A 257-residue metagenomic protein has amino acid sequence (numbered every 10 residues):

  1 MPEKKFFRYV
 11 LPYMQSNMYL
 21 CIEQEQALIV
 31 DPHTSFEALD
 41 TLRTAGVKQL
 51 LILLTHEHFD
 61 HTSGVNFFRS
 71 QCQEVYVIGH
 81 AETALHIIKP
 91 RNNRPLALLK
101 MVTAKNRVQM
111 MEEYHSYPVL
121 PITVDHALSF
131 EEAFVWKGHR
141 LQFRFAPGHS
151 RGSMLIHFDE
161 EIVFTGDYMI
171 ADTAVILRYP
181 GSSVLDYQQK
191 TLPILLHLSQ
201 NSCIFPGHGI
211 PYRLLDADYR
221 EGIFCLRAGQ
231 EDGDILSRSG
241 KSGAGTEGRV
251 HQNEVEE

Functional and structural regions predicted by a protein language model:
M1-A45, L155-G166: Conserved beta-strand hairpin/beta-sheet module of binuclear metal-dependent hydrolase folds, prominently
M1-K5, M111-S116, K137-H139: Short Pro/Gly-enriched beta-strand edge/turn motifs at strand-loop
F7, L53, I78, H126-L128 (+3 more regions): Hydrophobic/aromatic beta-strand patches that form the interior of the parallel beta-sheet core in alpha/beta enzyme
A27, A133, R140-E231, I235-R238: Metallo-beta-lactamase
A27-V30, L51-L54, F145: Short catalytic-loop micro-motif centered on adjacent basic/acidic residues
S35, L39-A133, G222-G229: Active-site HxH/HxHxD metal-binding segment of metal-dependent hydrolases
S239-E257: C-terminal regulatory/interaction regions
